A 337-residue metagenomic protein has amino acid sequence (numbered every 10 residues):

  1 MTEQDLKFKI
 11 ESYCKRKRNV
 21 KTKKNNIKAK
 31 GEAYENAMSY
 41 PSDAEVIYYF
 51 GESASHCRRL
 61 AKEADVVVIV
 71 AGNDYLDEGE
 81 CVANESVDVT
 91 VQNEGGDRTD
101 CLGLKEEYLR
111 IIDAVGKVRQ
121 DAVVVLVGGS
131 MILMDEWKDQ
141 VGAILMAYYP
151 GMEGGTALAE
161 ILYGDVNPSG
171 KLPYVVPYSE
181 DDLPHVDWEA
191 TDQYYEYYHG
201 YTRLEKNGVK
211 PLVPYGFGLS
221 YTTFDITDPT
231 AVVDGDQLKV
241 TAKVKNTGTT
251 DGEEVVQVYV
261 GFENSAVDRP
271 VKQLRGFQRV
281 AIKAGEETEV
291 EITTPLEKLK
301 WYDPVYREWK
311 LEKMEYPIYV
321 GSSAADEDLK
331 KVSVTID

Functional and structural regions predicted by a protein language model:
M1-D337: C-terminal non-catalytic regions of proteins with extracellular/luminal or membrane-system context
